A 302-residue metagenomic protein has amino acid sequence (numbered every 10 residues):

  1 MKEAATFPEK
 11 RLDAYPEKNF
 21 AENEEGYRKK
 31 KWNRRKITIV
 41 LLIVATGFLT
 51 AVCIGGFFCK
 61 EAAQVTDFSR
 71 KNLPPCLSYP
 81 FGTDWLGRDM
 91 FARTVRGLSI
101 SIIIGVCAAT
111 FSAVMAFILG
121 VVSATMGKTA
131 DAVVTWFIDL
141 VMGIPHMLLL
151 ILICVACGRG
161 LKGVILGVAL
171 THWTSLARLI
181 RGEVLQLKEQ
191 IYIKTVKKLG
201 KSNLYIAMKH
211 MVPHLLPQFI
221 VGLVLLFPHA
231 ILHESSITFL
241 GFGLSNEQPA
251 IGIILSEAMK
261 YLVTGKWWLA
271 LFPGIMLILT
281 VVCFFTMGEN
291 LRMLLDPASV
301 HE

Functional and structural regions predicted by a protein language model:
M1-T46, T286-E302: Transmembrane alpha-helical segments of polytopic membrane transport and secretion proteins
G26-W32, Q64-A108, I253-G274: Periplasmic/extracellular loop-to-transmembrane helix junction in inner-membrane transport proteins
G55-F58, I104-I138, I151: Transmembrane-helix boundary motif in ABC transporter permease subunits
P80, D84, M90, A124-T125 (+2 more regions): Generic hydrophobic transmembrane alpha-helix motif, especially the helices
R88-I103, G127-T135, L185-E189, K194-V221: Amphipathic cytosolic juxtamembrane alpha-helices at the membrane-cytosol interface of multi-pass membrane transporters
S99-M115, L204-S236, F284: Transmembrane alpha-helices
V155-A156, E183-V184, L225, L232-M276: Glycine-rich helix-loop "coupling/hinge" segments at transmembrane-helix boundaries in multipass transporters
T171, P217, V224-L225, W267-E302: C-terminal transmembrane helix and the adjacent membrane-cytosol boundary/short C-terminal tail of inner/organellar
